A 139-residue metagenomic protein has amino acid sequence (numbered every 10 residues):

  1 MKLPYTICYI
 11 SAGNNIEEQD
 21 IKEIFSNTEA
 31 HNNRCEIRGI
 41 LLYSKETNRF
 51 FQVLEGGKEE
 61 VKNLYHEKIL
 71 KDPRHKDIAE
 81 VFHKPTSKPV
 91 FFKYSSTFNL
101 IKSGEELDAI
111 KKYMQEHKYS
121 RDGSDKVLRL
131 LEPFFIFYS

Functional and structural regions predicted by a protein language model:
M1-S139: Charge-rich, low-complexity N-terminal segments
